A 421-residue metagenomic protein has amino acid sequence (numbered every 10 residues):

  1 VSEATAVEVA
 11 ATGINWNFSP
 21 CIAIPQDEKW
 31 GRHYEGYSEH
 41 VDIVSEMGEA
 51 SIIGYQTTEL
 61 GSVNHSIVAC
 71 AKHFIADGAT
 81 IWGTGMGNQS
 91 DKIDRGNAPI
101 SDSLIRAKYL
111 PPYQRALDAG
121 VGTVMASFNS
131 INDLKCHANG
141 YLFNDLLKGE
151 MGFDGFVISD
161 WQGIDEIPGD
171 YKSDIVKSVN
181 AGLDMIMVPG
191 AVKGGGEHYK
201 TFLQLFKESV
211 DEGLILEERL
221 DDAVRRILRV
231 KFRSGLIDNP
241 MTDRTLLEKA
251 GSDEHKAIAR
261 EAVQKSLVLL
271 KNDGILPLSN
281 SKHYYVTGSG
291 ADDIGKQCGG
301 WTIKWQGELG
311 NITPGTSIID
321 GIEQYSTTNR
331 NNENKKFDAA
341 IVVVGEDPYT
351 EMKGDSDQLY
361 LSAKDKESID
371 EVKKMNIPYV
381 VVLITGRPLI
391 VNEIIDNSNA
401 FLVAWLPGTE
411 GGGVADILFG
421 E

Functional and structural regions predicted by a protein language model:
V1-E421: Glycoside hydrolase catalytic-domain context in secreted enzymes
